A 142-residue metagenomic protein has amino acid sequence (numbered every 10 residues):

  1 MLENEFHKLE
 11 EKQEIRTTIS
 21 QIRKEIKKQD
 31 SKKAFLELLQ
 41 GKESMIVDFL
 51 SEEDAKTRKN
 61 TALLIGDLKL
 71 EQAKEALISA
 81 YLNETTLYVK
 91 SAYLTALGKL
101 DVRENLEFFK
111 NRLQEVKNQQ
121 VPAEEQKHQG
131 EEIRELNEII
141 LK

Functional and structural regions predicted by a protein language model:
M1-H7, R16, K32-S51, L70-N83 (+2 more regions): Amphipathic alpha-helical scaffolding segments comprising HEAT/armadillo-like alpha-solenoid repeats
K8-E11, I15, K24, K28 (+2 more regions): Intrinsic-disorder-associated interaction segments
K12-R16, K28, A55-K56, E71 (+3 more regions): Alpha-helix N-cap/helix-start positions at coil->helix boundaries
Q13-S20, Q29-K32, L36, S44 (+5 more regions): Alpha-solenoid HEAT/ARM repeat scaffold
S20-Q21, K56-D67, A92-A96: Non-membrane alpha-helical segments in proteins
A92-A96, K110, E125-Q126: A general structural signal for short secondary-structure boundary/capping elements
